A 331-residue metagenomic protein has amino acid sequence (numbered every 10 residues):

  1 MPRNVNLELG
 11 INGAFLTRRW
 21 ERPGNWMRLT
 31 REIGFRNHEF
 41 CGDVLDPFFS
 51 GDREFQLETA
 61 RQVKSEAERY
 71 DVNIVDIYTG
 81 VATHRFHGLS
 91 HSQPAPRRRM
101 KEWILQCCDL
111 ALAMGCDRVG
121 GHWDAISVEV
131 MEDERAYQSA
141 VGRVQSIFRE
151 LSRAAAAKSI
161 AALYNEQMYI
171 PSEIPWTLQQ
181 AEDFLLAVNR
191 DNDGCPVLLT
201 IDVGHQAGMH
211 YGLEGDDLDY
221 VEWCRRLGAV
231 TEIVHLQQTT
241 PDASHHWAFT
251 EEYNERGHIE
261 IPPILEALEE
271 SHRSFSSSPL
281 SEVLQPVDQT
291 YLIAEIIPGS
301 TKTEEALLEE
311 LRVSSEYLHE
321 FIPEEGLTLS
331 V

Functional and structural regions predicted by a protein language model:
M1-D117, G194-T200, T301, E309-V331: N-terminal pre-domain/capping segments
M1-G10, W20-G34, P175-V331: Histidine-acidic metal/acid-base catalytic patches
F15-T17, G42-D46, G80-T83, W123-S127 (+4 more regions): Active-site-proximal loop/turn and secondary-structure-junction residues that shape catalytic pockets, frequently
E39, D76, G120, Y164 (+3 more regions): Conserved beta-strand positions in the central sheet of alpha/beta enzyme cores
D52-F55, Q138-S139, N254: Aromatic- and acidic-residue-enriched segments that line the glycan-binding/catalytic groove of carbohydrate-active
L57-T79, V141-A156, L185-D191, H258-S271: Alpha-helix-loop-beta-strand connector modules within alpha/beta enzyme cores
E68-R69, F86-L198: Active-site acidic/histidine proton-transfer and metal-coordination neighborhood in alpha/beta enzyme cores
Y70-V72, C116-D117, A161, S277 (+1 more regions): A short helix->loop->beta-strand "cap" motif at the edges of active sites that frequently abuts
